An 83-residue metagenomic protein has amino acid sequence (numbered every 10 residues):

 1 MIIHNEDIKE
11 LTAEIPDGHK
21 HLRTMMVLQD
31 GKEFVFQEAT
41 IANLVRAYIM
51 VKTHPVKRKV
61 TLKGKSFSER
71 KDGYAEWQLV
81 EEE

Functional and structural regions predicted by a protein language model:
I2-K32: N-terminal acidic leader/helix
F34-K71: Acidic, low-complexity, intrinsically disordered interaction modules
K65-E83: Polar/charged, Gly/Pro-rich intrinsically disordered segments
